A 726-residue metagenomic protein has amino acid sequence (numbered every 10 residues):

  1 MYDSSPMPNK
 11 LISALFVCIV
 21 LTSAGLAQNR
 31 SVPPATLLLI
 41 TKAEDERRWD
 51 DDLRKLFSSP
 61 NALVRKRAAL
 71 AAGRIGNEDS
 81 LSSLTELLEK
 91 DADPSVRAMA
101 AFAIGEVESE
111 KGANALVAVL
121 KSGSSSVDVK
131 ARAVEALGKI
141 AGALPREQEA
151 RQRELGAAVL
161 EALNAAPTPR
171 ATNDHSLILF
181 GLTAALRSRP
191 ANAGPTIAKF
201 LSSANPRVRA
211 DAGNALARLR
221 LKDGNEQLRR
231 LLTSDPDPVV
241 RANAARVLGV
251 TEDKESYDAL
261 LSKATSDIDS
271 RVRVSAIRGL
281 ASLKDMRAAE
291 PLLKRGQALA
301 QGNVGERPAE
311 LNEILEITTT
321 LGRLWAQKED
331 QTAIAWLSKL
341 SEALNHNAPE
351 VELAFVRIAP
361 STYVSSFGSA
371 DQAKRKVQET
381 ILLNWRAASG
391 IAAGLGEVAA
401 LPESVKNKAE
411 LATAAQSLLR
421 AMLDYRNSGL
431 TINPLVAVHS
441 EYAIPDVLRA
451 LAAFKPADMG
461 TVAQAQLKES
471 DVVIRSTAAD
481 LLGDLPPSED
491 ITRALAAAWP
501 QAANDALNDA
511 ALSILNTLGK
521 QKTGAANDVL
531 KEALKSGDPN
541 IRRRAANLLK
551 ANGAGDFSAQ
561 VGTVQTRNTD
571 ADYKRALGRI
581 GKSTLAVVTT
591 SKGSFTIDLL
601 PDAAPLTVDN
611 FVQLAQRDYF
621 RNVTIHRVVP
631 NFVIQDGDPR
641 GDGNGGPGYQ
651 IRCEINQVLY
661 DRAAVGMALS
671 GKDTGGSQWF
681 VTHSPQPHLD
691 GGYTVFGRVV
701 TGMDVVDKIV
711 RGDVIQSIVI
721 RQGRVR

Functional and structural regions predicted by a protein language model:
Y2-L15: Bacterial N-terminal signal peptides that target proteins for export
S13-S23: Bacterial N-terminal signal peptides
A27-R74: N-terminal leader/linker segments that initiate helical-solenoid repeat arrays
L38-T41, G73, G105, G138 (+17 more regions): Structural signature of alpha-helical solenoid repeat scaffolds
D45-S58, N77-E89, S109-S122, A143-P169 (+11 more regions): Amphipathic alpha-helical scaffolding segments comprising HEAT/armadillo-like alpha-solenoid repeats
R47, A62-L63, E78, A92-S95 (+20 more regions): Alpha-helix N-cap/helix-start positions at coil->helix boundaries
R67, S83, M99, A115 (+23 more regions): Alpha-solenoid helical repeat scaffolds
L435, T461, A465, E469-V473 (+1 more regions): Cyclophilin-like peptidyl-prolyl cis-trans isomerases
